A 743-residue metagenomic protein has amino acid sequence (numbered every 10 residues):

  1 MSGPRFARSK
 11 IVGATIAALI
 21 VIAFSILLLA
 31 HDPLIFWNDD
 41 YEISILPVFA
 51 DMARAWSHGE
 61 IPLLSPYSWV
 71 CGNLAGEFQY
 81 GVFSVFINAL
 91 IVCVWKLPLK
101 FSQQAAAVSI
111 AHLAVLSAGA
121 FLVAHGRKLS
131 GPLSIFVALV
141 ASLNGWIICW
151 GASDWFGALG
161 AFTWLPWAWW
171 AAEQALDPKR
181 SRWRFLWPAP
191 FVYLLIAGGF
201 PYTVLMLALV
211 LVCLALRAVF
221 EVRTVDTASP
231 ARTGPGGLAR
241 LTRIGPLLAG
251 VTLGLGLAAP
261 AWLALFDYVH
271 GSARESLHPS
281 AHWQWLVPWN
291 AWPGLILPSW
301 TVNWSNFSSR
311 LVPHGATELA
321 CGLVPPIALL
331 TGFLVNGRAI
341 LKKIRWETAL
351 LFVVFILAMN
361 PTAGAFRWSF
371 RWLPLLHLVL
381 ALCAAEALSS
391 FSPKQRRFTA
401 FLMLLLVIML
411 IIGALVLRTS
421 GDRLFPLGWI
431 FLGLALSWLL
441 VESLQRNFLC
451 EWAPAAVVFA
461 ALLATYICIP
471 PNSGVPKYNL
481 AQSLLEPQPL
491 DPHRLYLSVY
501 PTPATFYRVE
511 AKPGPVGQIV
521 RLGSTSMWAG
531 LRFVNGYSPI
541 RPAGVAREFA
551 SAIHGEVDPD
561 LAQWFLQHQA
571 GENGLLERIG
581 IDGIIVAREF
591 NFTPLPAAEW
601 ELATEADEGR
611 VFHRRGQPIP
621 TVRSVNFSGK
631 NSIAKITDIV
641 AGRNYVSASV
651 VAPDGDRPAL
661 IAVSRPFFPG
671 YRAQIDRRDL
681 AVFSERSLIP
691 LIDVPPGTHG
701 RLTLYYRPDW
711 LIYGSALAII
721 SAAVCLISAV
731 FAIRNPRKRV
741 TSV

Functional and structural regions predicted by a protein language model:
S2-S647, P658-V663, F668: Conserved luminal/periplasmic juxtamembrane motif of membrane-embedded glycan-processing enzymes
G3-R5, I45, D607, I619-V740: Active-site-proximal, structured, solvent-exposed surfaces of multi-pass membrane proteins that position macromolecular
M409-G413, R737-V743: A juxtamembrane structural motif centered on a specific transmembrane helix
